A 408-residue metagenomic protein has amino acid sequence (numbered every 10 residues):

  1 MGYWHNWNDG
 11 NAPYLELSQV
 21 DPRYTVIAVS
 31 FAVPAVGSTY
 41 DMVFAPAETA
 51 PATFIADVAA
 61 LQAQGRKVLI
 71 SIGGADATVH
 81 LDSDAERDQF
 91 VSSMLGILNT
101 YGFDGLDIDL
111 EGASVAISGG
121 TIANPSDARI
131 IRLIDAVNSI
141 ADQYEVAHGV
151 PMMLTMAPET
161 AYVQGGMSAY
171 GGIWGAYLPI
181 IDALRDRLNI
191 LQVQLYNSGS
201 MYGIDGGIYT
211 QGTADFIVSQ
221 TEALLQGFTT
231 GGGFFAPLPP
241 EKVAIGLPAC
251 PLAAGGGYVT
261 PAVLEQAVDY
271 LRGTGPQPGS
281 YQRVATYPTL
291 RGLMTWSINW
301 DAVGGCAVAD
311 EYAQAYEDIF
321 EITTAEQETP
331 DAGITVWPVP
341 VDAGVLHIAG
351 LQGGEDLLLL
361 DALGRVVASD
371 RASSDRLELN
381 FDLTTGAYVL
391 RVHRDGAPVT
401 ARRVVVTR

Functional and structural regions predicted by a protein language model:
M1-G96, S198-F228: Glycan-recognition patch characteristic of GH18 chitinases/ENGases and related GlcNAc/peptidoglycan-binding proteins
M1-W4, T25-V33, K67-G73, D104-S114 (+4 more regions): Structural recognition of the beta-strand scaffold that forms the well-ordered cores of secreted hydrolase catalytic
V43-A52, I134, H148-M156, A169-I322: Substrate-binding and catalytic surfaces of secreted/luminal carbohydrate-active proteins
M94-P125, M294: Active-site groove signature of glycoside hydrolases
E321-W337, A343, H347-G350, E355 (+1 more regions): Residue-level detector of functionally pivotal "anchor" positions at catalytic/ligand-binding pockets or at interdomain
L360-V367, Y388: Short, glycine-anchored, charge-dense loop/turn motifs used at functional sites
D375-L379: Short strand-edge motifs at loop-to-beta-strand transitions and within beta-strands of extracellular beta-rich domains
T385-R408: C-terminal tail/sorting-segment detector
